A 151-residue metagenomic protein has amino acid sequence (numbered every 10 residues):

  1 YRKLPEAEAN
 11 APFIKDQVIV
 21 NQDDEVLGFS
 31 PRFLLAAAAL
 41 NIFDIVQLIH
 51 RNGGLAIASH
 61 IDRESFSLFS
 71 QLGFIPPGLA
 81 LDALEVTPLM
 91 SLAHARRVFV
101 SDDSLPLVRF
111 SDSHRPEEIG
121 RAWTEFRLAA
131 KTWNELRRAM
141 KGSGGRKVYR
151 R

Functional and structural regions predicted by a protein language model:
Y1-E8, I57: N-terminal-biased segments
L4, D16-V20, F33-L34, Q47 (+2 more regions): Charged catalytic cores and adjacent phosphate/nucleic-acid-binding surfaces used for phosphate/nucleic-acid chemistry
A7-A11, N52, D112: N-terminal processing/targeting junctions
A7-E25: A structural motif
D24-A37: Surface-exposed cleft-lining segments at the edges of enzyme active sites
G28, G54-I57: Divalent metal-dependent hydrolysis catalytic cores, especially in the metallo-beta-lactamase
A38-I49: Phosphate-interacting basic helix/loop segments used at nucleotide- and nucleic-acid interfaces
